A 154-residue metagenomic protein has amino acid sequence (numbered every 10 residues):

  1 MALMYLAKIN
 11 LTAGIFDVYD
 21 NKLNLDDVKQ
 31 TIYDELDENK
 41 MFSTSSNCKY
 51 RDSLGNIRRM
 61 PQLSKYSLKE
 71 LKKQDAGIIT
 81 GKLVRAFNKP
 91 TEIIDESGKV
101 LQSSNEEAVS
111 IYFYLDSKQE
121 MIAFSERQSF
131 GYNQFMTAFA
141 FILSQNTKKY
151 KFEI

Functional and structural regions predicted by a protein language model:
M1-Y112, Q128: Intrinsically disordered, low-complexity polar/charged tails and linkers
N88-I154: Internal, hydrophobic cores of structured domains that mediate oligomerization or house catalytic pockets within large
